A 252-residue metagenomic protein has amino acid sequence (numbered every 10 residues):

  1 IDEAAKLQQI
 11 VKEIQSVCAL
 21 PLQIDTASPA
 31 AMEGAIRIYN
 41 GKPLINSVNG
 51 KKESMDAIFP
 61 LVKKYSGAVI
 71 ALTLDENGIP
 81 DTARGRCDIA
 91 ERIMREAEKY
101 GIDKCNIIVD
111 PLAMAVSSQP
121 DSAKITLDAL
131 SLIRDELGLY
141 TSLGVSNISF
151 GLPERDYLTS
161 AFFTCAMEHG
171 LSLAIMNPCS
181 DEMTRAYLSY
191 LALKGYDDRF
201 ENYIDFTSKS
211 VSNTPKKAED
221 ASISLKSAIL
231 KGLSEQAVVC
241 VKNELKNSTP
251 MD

Functional and structural regions predicted by a protein language model:
I1-A19, Q23, P29-C105, A115-S142 (+1 more regions): ATP-dependent carboxylate/acyl-activation modules
L112: Short, well-ordered beta-to-alpha junction loops that form the rim of enzyme active sites and present histidine/acidic
